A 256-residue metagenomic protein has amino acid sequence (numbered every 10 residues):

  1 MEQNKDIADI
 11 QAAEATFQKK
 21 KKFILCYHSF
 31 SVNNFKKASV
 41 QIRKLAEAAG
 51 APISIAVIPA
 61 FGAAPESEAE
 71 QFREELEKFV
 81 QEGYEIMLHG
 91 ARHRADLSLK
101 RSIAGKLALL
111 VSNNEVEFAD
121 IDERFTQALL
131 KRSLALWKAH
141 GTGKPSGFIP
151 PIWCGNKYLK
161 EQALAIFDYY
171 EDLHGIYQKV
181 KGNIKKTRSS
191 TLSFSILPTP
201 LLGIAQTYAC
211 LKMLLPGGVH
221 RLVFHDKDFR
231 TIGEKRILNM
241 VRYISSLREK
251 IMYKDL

Functional and structural regions predicted by a protein language model:
E2-E85: Active-site beta->alpha N-cap acidic-glycine motif
E2-Q3, S29-K37, I58-F72, R94-S98 (+3 more regions): Acidic-and-aromatic substrate-binding clefts and catalytic sites of carbohydrate-active enzymes
K5-Q18, A49-V57, Y170-D172, F224-L256: C-terminal domain-boundary segment and adjacent tail
F23-Y27, I53-I55, I86-H89, S146-F148 (+2 more regions): Hydrophobic faces of well-ordered beta-strands that scaffold small-molecule active sites in alpha/beta enzyme cores
Y84-I103: Short, solvent-exposed beta-strand-terminating loops
K100-I121: Active-site gating loops and adjacent loop-to-helix segments of metal-dependent hydrolytic enzymes
E117-L192, E234-K235: Catalytic domains of cell-wall/extracellular-matrix polysaccharide-remodeling enzymes, centered on de-N-acetylation
N183-G233: A conserved mid-domain beta-alpha-beta active-site/ligand-binding segment of alpha/beta enzyme cores
